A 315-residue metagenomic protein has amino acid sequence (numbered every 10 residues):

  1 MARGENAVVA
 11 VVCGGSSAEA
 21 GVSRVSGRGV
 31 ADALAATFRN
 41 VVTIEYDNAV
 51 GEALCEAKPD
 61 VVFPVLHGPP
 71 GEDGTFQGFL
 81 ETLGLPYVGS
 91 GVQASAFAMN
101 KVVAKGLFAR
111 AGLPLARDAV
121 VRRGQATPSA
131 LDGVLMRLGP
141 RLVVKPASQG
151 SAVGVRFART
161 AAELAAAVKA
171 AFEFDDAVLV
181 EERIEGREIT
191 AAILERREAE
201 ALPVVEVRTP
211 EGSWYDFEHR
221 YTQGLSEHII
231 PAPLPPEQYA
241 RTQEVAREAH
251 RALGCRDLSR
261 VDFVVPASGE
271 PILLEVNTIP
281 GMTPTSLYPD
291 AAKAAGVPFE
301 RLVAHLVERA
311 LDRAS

Functional and structural regions predicted by a protein language model:
M1-Q93, F97-G106, R110, R122-G133 (+1 more regions): ATP-binding N-terminal substructure of ATP-dependent carboxylate-amine bond-forming enzymes
A2-A7, A109-G112, P235-S315: ATP-dependent carboxylate activation and anion-phosphoryl transfer catalytic cores that bind Mg-ATP to form
S23, A116-V120, L142-A167, E188-T190: Glycine-rich phosphate-binding loop of ATP-grasp-fold ATP-dependent ligases
V41, P86-Y87, L115, L142 (+1 more regions): Hydrophobic beta-strand scaffold residues
V42-Y46, V178, E182, R256-S268: A short glycine-rich, hydrophobically flanked beta-strand micro-motif that places a catalytic Asp/Glu for divalent metal
F108-A109, L135-V153, D176-E185, I189: ATP-grasp fold ATP-binding core
R159-E244, V265-I272: Phosphate-binding site of ATP-dependent enzymes
